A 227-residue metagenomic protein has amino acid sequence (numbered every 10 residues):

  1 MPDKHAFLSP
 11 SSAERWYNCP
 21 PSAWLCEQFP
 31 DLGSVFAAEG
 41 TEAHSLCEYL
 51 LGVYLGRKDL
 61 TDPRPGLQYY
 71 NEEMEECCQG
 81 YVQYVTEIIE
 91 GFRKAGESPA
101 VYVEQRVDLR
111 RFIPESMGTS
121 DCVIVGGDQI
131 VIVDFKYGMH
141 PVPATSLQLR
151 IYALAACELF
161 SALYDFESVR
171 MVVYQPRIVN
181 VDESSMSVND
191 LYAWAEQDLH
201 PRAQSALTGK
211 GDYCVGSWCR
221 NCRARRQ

Functional and structural regions predicted by a protein language model:
M1-P63: Charged, glycine-rich intrinsically disordered N-terminal tails and low-complexity linkers that flank
W16-S22, C122-I132, A195-D198: Active-site-adjacent bridging/hinge elements
C19-A23, Q204-Q227: Cysteine-cluster motifs in flexible loop/terminal segments that predominantly coordinate metals
F29-F36, M139-P143, F160-A162, G209-G211: Short, polar/flexible loop-turn hinges at active-site or ligand-entry regions and domain interfaces
E42-S45, L147-A155: Short amphipathic alpha-helical face segments that pack within enzyme cores and frequently flank/anchor catalytic
Y49-Q148, E158-M171: Catalytic cores of nuclease domains that cleave nucleic-acid phosphodiester backbones
A100-V101, V107, A195, L199-Q204 (+1 more regions): Non-catalytic accessory segments flanking enzymatic or RNA/DNA-binding domains
L154-A195, G216-N221: Substrate-binding beta-hairpin/strand module that engages nucleic acids
